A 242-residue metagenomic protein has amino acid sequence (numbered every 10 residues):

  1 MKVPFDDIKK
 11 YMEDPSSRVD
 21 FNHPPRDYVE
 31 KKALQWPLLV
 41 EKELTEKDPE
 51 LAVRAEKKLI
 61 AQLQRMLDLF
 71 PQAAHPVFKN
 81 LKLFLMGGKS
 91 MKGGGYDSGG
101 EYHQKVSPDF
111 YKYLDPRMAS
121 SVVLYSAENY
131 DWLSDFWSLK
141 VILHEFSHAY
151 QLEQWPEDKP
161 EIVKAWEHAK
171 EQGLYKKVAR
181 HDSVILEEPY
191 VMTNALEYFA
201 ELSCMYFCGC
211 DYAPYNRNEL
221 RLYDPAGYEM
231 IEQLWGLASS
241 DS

Functional and structural regions predicted by a protein language model:
I8-E30: Short acidic, Pro/Gly- and aromatic-enriched capping/linker segments at domain boundaries
K10, K47-P49: A short local loop/turn or secondary-structure capping micro-motif enriched for an aromatic residue
H23-E46: Amphipathic alpha-helical packing elements
R26, E41-L44, A52-E171, Y228: Acidic/His-rich structured neighborhood in mature extracellular/periplasmic domains
K32-A33, I142, F146, A195: Alpha-helical architecture
Y113, R117-A119, A127, W166-S242: Metalloprotease/metallohydrolase-associated module, dominated by Zn2+-dependent proteases
